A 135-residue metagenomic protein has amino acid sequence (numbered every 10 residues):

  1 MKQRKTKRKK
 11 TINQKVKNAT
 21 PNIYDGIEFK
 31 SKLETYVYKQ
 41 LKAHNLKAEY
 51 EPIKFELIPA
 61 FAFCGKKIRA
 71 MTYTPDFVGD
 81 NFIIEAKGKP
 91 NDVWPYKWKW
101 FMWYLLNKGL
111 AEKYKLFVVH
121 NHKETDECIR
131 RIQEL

Functional and structural regions predicted by a protein language model:
M1-L135: Electrostatic, structured charged patches in enzyme active sites and in nucleic-acid/phosphate-binding
